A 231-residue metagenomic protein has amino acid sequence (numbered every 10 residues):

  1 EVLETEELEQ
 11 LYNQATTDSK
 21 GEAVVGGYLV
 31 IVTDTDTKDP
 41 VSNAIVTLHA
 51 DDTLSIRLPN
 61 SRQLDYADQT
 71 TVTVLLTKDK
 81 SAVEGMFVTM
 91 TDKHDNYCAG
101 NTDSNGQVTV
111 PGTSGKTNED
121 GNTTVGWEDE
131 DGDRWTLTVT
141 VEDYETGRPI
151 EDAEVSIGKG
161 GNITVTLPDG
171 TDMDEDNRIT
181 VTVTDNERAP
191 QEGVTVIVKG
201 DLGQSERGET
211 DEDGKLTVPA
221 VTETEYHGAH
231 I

Functional and structural regions predicted by a protein language model:
E1-E6, V41-V46, T70-V72, K78-D92 (+3 more regions): Short, ordered, surface-exposed loop/turn motifs in non-cytosolic proteins
E1-V2, G27-T33, D68-D79, T136-D143 (+1 more regions): Beta-strand-rich structural segments
V2, G27-D36, N118-E119, W135-V141 (+3 more regions): A short, solvent-exposed beta-strand micro-motif common in secreted/extracellular proteins
L3-E9, T35-T37, D51, T91-Y97 (+3 more regions): Change "in extracellular beta-sheet-rich domains … of secreted and cell-surface proteins" to "in beta-sheet-rich domains
E9-E22, S55, Y97-D120, T164-T166 (+1 more regions): Short, acidic Ser/Thr/Gly-rich low-complexity loop/linker segments typical of extracellular and cell-surface proteins
K20-G26, I45-T71, G100, D120-W135 (+2 more regions): Beta-strand-rich domain onsets/edges
V24-I31, K80-V83, T109-G115, V125-W135 (+2 more regions): Short Pro-Gly-centered beta-turn/loop motif in secreted/extracellular proteins
P40, L58-P59, A82, P111 (+5 more regions): Intrinsically disordered, low-complexity proline-rich tandem-repeat tracts
